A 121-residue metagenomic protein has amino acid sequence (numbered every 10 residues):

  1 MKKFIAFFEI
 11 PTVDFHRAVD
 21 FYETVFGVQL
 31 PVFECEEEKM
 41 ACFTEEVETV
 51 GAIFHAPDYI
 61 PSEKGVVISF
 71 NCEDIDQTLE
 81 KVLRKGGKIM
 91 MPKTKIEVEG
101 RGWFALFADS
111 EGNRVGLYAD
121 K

Functional and structural regions predicted by a protein language model:
M1-V19, V66-I68, D120-K121: N-terminal beta-strand motif that seeds the catalytic metal site of vicinal oxygen chelate
K3, I10, P31-E34, L79-E80 (+1 more regions): Vicinal oxygen chelate
I5, E48-G51, G65-V67, G102: Structural motif
Y22: Catalytic core of tubulin tyrosine ligase-like
V28-E63, R114-A119: Conserved short beta-strand elements that form part of the metal-binding/catalytic scaffold of enzyme active sites
K39-A41, V66, R101-A105: Short beta-strand micro-motifs in enzyme catalytic cores
S62-K88: Mid-chain, well-packed structural core segment of small domains
